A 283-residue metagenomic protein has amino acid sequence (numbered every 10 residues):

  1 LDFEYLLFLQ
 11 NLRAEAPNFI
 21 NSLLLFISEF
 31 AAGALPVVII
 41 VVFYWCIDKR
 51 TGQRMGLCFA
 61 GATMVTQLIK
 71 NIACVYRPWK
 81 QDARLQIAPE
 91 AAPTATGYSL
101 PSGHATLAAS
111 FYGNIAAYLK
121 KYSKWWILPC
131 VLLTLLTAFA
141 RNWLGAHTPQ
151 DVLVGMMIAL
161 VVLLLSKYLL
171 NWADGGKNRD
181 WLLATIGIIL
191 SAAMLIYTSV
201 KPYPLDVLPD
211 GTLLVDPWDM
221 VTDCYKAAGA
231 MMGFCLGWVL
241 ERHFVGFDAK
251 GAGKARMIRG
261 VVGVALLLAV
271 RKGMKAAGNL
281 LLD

Functional and structural regions predicted by a protein language model:
L1-L7, N71-Q81: Interfacial/capping segments of alpha-helical transmembrane domains
L1-S22: Short, strongly hydrophobic alpha-helical membrane anchors
R13, A31, A73, R77 (+1 more regions): Structural signal for hydrophobic packing residues in well-ordered secondary-structure cores of soluble enzyme domains
L23, V38-C46, Q53, T63 (+2 more regions): Membrane-embedded catalytic cores of phosphoryl/pyrophosphoryl-handling enzymes
F26-V38: The first (N-terminal) embedded transmembrane alpha-helix
R54, C58-I72: N-terminal signal-anchor transmembrane alpha helix
L282-D283: Short, intrinsically disordered, charge-balanced linker/junction segments flanking boundaries in proteins
